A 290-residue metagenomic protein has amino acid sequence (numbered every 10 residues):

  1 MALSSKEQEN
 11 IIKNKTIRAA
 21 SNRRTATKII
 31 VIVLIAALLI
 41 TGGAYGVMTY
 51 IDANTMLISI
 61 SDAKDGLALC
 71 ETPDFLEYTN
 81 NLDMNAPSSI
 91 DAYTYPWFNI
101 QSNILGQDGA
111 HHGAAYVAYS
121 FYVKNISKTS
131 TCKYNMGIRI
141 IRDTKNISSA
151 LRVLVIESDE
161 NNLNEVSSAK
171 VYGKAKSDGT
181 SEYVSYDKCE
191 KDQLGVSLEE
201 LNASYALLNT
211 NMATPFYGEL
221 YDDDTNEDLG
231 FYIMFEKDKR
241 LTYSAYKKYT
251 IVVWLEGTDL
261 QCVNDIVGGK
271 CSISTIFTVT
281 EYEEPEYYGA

Functional and structural regions predicted by a protein language model:
M1, L67, D74, N80-L82 (+8 more regions): Intrinsic-disorder/low-complexity peptide segments enriched for small residues
A2-I100, G109-A110, V267-C271, I276-A290: Short, polar/proline-rich extracytoplasmic segments that appear immediately after membrane translocation
K6-Q8, Y186, E199, D222 (+1 more regions): Intrinsic disorder/low-complexity signal
N10, N14, N22, D52-N54 (+12 more regions): Detector for Asparagine
S21-R23, L38-G42, V47-A68, D108-A206: Surface-exposed interaction patch
L76, D91-Y93, C132, K170 (+6 more regions): Intrinsically disordered, low-complexity segments enriched in small/polar residues
W97-R142, N209-A290: C-terminal, structured domain-capping segment
